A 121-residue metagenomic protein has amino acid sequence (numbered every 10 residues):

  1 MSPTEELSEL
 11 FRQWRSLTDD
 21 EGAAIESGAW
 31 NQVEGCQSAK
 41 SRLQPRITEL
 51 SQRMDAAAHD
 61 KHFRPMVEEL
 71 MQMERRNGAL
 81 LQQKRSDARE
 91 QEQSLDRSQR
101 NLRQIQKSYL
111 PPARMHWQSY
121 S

Functional and structural regions predicted by a protein language model:
M1-V33, A39: Long, hydrophobic N-terminal alpha-helical segment
F11-W14, Q37-I47, L70, E74: Alpha-helical transition-metal enzyme core signature, strongest for iron centers
T18-G22, Q44-S51, E74-L81, Q106: A structural signal for well-ordered alpha-helices, especially hydrophobic packing surfaces of coiled-coils
S27, R46, E90-Q91: A periodicity- and composition-biased signal for non-globular, repetitive helical segments
N31-S41, K61-E68, Q93: Short, charged, amphipathic alpha-helical segments
E49-V67: Short, solvent-exposed, charged loop/turn and helix-capping segments that join or cap alpha-helices on peripheral
F63-S121: Short terminal interaction segments
